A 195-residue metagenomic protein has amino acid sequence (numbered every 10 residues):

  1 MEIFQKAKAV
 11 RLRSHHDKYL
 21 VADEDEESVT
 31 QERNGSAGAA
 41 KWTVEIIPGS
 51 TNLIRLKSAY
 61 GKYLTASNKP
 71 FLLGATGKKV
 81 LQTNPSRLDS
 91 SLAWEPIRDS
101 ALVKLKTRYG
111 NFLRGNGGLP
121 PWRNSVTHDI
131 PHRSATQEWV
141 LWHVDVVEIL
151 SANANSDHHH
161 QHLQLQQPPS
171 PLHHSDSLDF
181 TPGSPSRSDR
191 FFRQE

Functional and structural regions predicted by a protein language model:
M1-E195: Lectin-like carbohydrate-binding module/patch detector with strong preference for beta-trefoil
